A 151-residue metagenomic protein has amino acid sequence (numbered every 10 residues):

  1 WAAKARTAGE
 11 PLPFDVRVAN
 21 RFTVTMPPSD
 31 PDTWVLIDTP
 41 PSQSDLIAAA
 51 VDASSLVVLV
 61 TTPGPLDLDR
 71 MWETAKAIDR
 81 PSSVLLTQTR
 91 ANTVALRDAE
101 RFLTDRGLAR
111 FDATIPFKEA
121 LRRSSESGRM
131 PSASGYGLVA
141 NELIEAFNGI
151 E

Functional and structural regions predicted by a protein language model:
W1-L36, P41-D45, K76, E119-S127: P-loop/Walker-type NTP enzyme "switch/lid" segment
W1-T7, L96-R106: Short, aromatic/basic amphipathic alpha-helical patches
V35, V57-V58, S82: Short, well-ordered beta-strand core segments
S42-P65: Inter-motif core of Ras-like GTPase G domains
D52, K76-D79, T104: Short, conserved loop/helix-junction motifs that constitute active-site signature segments in enzyme catalytic cores
L68-A91: Conserved C-terminal guanine-recognition region of P-loop GTPase G domains, centered on the G4
R90, E100-S132, E145, I150: Beta-strand-loop-alpha "switch" segments that mediate conformational coupling across diverse proteins
